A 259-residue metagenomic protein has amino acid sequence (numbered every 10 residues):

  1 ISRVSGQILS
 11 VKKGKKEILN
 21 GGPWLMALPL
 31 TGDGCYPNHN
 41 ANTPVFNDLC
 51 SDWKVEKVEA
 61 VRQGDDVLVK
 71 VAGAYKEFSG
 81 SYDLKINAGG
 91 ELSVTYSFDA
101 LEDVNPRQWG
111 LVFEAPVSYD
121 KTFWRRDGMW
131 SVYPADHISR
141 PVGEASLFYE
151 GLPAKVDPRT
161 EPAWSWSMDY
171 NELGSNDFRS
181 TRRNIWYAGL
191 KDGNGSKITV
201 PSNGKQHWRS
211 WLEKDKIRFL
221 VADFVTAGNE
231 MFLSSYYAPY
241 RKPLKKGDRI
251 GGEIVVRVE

Functional and structural regions predicted by a protein language model:
I1-E259: Beta-strand/loop-rich accessory regions of lumenal/periplasmic or secreted enzymes, predominantly carbohydrate-active
